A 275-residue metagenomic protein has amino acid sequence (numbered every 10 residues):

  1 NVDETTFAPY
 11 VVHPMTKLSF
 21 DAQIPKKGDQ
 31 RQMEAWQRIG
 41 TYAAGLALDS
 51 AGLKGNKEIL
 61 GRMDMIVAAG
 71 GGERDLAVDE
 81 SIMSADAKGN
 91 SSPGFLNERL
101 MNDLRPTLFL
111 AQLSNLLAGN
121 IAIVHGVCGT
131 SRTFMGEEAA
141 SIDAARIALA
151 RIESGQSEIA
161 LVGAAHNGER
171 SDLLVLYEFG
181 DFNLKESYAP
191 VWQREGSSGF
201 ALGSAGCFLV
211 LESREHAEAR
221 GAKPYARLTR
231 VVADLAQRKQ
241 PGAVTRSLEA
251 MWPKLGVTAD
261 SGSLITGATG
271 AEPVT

Functional and structural regions predicted by a protein language model:
N1-E4, L184-T266: Condensing-enzyme catalytic core mediating Claisen C-C bond formation in acyl metabolism
V2-H125, G129, H166-G168, L173 (+1 more regions): Conserved beta-ketoacyl condensing-enzyme motif
A8, V12-H13, N167-V191, D234-S247 (+1 more regions): Active-site-adjacent elements of ketosynthase-type condensing enzymes
Q32, R105, F109, R132 (+3 more regions): Conserved short-loop catalytic and cofactor-binding motifs
G40-L53, S114-V127, S131-H166, A201-A222 (+1 more regions): Active-site-proximal alpha-helical scaffold in enzymes
D86-L104, R146, A150, A165-R220: Glycine-/small-residue-rich "gating" segment that lines the acyl/pantetheine channel and substrate pocket
